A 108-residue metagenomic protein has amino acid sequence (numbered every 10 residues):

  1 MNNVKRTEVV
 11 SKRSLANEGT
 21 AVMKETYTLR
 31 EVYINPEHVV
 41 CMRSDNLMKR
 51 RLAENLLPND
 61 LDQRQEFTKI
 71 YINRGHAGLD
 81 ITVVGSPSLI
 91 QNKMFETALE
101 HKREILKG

Functional and structural regions predicted by a protein language model:
M1-E18: Anionic N-terminal interaction surfaces
M1-V4, T26-I34, H38-G108: Acidic, Ser/Thr- and proline-rich intrinsically disordered linker/docking segments of eukaryotic scaffolds
A21-E25: Active-site-adjacent substructure of cysteine-protease-like catalytic cores
